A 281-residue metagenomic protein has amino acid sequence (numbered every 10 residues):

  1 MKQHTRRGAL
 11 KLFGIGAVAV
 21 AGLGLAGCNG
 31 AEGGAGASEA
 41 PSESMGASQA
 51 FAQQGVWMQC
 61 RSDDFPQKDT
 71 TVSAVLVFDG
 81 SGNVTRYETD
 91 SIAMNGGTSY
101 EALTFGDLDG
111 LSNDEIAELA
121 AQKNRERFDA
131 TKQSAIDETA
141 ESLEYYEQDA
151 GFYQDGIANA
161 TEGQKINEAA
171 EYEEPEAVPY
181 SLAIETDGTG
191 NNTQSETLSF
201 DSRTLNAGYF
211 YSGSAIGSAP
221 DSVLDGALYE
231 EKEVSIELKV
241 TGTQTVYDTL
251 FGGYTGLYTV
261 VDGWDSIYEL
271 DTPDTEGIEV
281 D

Functional and structural regions predicted by a protein language model:
M1-G16: N-terminal secretory signal peptides and thylakoid transit peptides that target proteins across membranes
G24-G27: C-terminal motif of bacterial Sec signal peptides marking the signal peptidase cleavage site
N29-A31: Bacterial signal peptide processing site
A35: Intrinsically disordered, low-complexity polar regions and short flexible loop motifs
A40-V72: Tryptophan-anchored aromatic micro-motifs
D64-T71, T89-V280: Contiguous, well-ordered beta-strand patches that form the walls/edges of small beta-barrel/beta-sandwich domains
V75-V77: Contiguous alpha-helical segments
G80-V84: Structural signal for glycine-centered tight turns and loop->strand junctions in beta-sheet-rich domains
